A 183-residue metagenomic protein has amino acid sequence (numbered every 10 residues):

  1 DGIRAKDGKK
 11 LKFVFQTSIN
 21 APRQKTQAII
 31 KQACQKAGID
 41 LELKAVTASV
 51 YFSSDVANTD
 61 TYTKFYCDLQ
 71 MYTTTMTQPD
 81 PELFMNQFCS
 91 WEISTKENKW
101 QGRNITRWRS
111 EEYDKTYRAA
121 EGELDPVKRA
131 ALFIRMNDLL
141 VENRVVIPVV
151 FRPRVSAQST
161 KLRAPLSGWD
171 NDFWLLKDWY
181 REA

Functional and structural regions predicted by a protein language model:
D1-K36, N104-E111, K128, R135: Append "and occasionally in soluble cytosolic enzymes with long acidic Gly/Pro-rich linkers
G2-L11, A57-T63, N86-R118, G122 (+1 more regions): Short, solvent-exposed loop/beta-turn-alpha elements that line the ligand-binding surface or hinge of extracytoplasmic
K12-V14, E42, P148: A structural signal for isolated positions on well-ordered beta-strands in alpha/beta enzyme cores
V14-Q16, Q70, V150: Short, well-ordered beta-strand segments
Q16-N20, D40, V46, E123: Short strand-loop junctions, especially beta-strand C-caps/beta-turns that link beta-sheets to coils or alpha-helices
I19-R23, A48-V50, T74-P79, D138-L140 (+1 more regions): Solvent-exposed loop/turn segments at secondary-structure junctions within structured extracellular/periplasmic domains
Q32-D40, V56-T61, T75, S90 (+2 more regions): Sec-exported extracytoplasmic/periplasmic mature domains
Q35-K96: Periplasmic binding protein-like
